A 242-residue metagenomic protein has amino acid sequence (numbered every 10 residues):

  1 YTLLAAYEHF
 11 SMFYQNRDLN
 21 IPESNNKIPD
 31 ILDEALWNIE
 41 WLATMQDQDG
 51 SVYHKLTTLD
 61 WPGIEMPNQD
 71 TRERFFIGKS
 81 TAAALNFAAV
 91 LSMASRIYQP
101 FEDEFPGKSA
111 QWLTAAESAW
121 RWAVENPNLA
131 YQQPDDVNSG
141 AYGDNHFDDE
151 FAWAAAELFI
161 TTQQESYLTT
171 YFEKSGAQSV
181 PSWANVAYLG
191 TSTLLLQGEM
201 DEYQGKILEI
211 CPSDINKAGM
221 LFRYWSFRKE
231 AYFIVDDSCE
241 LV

Functional and structural regions predicted by a protein language model:
Y1-V242: Glycan-recognition and catalytic cores of secretory/periplasmic carbohydrate-active enzymes
